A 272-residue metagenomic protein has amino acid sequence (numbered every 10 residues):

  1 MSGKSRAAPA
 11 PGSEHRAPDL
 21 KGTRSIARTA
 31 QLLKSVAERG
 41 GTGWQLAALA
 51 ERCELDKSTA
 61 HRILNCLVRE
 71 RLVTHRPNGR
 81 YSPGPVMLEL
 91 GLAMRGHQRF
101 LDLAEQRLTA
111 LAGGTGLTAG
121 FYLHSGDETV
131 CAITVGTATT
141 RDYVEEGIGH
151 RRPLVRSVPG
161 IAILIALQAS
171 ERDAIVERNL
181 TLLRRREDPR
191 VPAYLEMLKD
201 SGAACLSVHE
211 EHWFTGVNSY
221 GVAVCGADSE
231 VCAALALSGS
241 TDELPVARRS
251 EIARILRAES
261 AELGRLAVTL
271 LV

Functional and structural regions predicted by a protein language model:
S2-G12, R141-W213: Short, solvent-exposed recognition segments
S2-R95, L101, A261, R265-T269: N-terminal helix-turn-helix
V73-T74, F121-Y122, V224: A structural signal for short hydrophobic beta-strand segments in well-ordered beta-sheet cores
G79-R178: Amphipathic alpha-helical effector-binding/dimerization core of metabolite-sensing transcriptional regulators
L103-G114, D200, A204, E262 (+1 more regions): Amphipathic alpha-helical regulatory segments at dimerization interfaces that relay allosteric signals between sensory
L164, A174, T181-L182, S260-V272: Cysteine/selenocysteine-centered motifs that mediate thiol-based redox chemistry or coordinate metal-sulfur cofactors
R186-S260: Extended hydrophobic
